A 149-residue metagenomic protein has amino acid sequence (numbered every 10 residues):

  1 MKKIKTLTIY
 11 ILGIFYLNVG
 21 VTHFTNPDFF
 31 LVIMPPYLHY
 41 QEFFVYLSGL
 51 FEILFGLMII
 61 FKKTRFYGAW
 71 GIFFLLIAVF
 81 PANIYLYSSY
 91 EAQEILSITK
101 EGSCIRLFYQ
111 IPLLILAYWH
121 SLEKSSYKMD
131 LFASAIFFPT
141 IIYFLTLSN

Functional and structural regions predicted by a protein language model:
M1-N149: Membrane-interface extramembranous regions
